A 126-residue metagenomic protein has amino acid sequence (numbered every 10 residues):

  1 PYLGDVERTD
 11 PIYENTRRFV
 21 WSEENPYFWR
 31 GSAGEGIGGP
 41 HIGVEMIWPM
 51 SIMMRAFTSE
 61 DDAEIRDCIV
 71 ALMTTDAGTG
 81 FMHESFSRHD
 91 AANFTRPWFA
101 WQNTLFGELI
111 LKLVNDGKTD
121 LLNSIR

Functional and structural regions predicted by a protein language model:
P1-M50, M54, S59, R66-R126: Extended glycan-interaction surfaces of carbohydrate-active proteins
